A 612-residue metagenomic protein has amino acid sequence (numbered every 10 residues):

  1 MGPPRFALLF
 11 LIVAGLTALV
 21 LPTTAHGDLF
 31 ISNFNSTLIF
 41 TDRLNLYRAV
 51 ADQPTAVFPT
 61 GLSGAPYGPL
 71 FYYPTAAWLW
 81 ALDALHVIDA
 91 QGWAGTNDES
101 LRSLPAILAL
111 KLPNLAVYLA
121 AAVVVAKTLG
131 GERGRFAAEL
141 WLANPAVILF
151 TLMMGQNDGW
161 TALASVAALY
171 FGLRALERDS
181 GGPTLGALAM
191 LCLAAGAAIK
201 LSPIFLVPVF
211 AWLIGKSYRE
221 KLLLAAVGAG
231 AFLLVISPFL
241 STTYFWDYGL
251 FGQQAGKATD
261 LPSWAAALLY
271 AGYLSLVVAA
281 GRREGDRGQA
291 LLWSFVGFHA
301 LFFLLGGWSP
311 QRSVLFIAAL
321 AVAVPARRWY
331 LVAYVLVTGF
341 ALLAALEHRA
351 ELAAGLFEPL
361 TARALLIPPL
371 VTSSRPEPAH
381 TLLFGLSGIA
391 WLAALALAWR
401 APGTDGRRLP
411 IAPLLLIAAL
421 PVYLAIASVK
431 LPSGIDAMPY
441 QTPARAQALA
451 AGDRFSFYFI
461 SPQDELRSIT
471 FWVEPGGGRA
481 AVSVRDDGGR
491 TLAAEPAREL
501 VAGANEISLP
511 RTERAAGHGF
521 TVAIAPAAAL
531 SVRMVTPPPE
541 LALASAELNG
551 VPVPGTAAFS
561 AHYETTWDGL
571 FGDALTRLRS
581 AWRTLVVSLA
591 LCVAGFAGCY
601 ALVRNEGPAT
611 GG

Functional and structural regions predicted by a protein language model:
M1-L9, R408-A412, A581, V603-R604: N-terminal membrane topogenic signal
P3-L169, L173-R178, A211-F298, A345-W391 (+3 more regions): Primarily membrane-embedded glycan-assembly and transfer machineries that use lipid-linked glycans
N157-G159, M190-W212, L301-S313: Transmembrane helices and adjacent periplasmic/lumenal helix-loop junctions of polyprenol-phosphate-dependent
A164, F205, S309-R327, L382-W391 (+2 more regions): Hydrophobic/aromatic-rich transmembrane helices and adjacent perimembrane loops
K216-G228, R328-A333, G403-L416: Membrane-interfacial entry segments at the cytosolic side of transmembrane helices
G285-F302, A333-L336, F559, T610-G612: Transmembrane alpha-helix segments characteristic of polytopic inner-membrane glycan-assembly/cell-envelope
T404-I417, P421-G488, E499-E506, P510-G517 (+1 more regions): Beta-sheet-rich sandwich/jelly-roll-like modules and their strand-loop junctions
V593-G612: Juxtamembrane interface at the cytosolic side of transmembrane helices
